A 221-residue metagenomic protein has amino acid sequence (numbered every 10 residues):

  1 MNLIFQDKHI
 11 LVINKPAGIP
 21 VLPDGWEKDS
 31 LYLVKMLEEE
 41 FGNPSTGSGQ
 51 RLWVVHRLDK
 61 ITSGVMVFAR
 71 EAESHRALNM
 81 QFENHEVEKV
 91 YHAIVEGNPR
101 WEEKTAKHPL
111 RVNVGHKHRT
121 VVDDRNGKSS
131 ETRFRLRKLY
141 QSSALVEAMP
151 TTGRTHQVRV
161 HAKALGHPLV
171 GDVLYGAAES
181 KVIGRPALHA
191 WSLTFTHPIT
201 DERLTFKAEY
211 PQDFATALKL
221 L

Functional and structural regions predicted by a protein language model:
M1-L221: RNA pseudouridine synthases
